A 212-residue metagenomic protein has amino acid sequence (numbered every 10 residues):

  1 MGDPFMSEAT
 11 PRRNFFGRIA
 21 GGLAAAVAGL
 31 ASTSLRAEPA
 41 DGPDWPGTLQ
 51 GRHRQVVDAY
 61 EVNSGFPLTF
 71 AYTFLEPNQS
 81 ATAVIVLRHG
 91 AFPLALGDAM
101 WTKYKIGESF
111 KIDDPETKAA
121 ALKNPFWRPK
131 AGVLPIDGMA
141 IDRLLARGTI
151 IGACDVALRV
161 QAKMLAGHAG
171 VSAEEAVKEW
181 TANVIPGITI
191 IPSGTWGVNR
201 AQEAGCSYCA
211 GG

Functional and structural regions predicted by a protein language model:
M1-T10: N-terminal secretory signal peptides
E8, L30-Q55: C-terminal segment of N-terminal export signals and the immediately downstream linker at the start of the mature
V57-L68, D98: Short, glycine-rich nucleotide/cofactor-binding loops
V62-S64, H89-L94, I151, V156-Q161 (+1 more regions): Solvent-exposed loop/turn segments at secondary-structure junctions within structured extracellular/periplasmic domains
G65-Q79: Histidine-anchored nucleotide/phosphate-binding helix
A81-W101: Acidic helix-start/capping segments at beta-turn-to-alpha-helix junctions
K105-K130: A glycine-rich helix N-cap at a beta->alpha junction
A166-G212: Glycine-rich, aromatic-bearing surface loops/beta-hairpins
